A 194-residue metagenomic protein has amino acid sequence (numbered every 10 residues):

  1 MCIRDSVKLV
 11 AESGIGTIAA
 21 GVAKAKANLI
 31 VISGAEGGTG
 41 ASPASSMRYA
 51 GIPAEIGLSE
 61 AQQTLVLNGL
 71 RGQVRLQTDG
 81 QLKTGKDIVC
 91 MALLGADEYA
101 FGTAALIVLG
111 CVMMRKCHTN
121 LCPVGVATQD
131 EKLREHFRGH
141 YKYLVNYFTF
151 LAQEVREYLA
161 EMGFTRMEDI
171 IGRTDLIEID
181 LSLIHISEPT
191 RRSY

Functional and structural regions predicted by a protein language model:
M1-I3, I184-Y194: Single conserved hydrophobic/aromatic residue that forms the stacking wall/gate of nucleotide- or nucleobase-binding
R4-E135: Glycine-rich phosphate/ribose-binding loops and adjacent secondary-structure elements that form binding surfaces
P53, T84, D130, H140 (+2 more regions): Helix N-cap and loop-to-helix transition residues
G95-E98, A104-S182: Mobile "lid/hinge" segments at catalytic clefts and subdomain interfaces of large enzymes
